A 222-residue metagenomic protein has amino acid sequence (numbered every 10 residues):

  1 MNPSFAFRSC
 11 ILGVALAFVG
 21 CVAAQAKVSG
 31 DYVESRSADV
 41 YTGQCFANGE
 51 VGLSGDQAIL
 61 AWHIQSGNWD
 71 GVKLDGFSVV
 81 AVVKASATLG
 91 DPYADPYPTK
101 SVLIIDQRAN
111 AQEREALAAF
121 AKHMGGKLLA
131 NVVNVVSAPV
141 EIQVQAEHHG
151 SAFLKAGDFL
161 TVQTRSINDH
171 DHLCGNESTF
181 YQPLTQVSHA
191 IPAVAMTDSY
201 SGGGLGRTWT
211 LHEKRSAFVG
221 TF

Functional and structural regions predicted by a protein language model:
M1-F7: N-terminal secretory signal peptides that target proteins for export/translocation
A6, G43-C45, G67-W69, N110 (+1 more regions): Generic "edge-of-domain/loop-turn" microfeature
S9-G20: Bacterial N-terminal signal peptides
F18-G20, Y32, D39, N168: Processing junctions and N-termini across compartments
A26-V102: N-terminal Sec/ER secretory leader and immediately downstream segment of secreted/extracellular precursors
I104-F218: Mature, soluble, non-transmembrane domains
